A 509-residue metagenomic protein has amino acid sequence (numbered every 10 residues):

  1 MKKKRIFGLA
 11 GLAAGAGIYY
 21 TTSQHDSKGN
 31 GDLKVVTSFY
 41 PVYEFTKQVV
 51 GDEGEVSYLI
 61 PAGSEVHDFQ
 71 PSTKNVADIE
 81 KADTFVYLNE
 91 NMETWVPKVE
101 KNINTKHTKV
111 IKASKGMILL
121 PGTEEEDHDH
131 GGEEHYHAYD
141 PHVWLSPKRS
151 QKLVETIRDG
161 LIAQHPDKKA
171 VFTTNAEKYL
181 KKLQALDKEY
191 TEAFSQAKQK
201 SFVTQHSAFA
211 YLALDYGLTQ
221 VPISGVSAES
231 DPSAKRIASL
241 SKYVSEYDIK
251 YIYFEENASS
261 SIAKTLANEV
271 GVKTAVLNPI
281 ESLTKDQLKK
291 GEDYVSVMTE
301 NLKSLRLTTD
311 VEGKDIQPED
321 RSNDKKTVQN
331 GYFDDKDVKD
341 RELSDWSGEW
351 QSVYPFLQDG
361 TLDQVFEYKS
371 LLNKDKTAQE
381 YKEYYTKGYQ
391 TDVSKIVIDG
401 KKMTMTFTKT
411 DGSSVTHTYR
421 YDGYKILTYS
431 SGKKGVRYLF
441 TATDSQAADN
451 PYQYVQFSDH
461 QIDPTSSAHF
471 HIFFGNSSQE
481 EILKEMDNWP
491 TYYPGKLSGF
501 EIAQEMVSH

Functional and structural regions predicted by a protein language model:
K2-D337, E349, T441-A448, P464 (+1 more regions): Extracytoplasmic metal-acquisition and chelation regions
G31, K198, W346, D392 (+1 more regions): Residues that flank catalytic or metal-binding motifs in active/ligand-binding sites
F202, T386-K433: Mid-length scaffold segments of soluble, non-membrane domains
Y211-A213, G360-T361, S414: Short acidic/glycine-rich loop or secondary-structure boundary segments that cap or lie
V244, W350, D411-V415: Long amphipathic alpha-helical coiled-coil segments
Y332-D335, K339-D340, Q351-K402, T443-D463: Short, solvent-exposed loop/hinge segments that bridge or flank secondary-structure elements
T416-S466: An exposed acidic His-Trp-rich patch
